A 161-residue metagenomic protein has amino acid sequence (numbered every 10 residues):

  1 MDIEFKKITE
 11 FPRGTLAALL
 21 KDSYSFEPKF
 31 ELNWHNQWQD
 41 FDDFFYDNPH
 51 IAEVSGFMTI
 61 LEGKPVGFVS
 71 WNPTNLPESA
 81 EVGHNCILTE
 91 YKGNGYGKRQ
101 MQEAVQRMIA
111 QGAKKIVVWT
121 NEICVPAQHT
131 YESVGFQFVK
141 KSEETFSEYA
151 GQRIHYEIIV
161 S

Functional and structural regions predicted by a protein language model:
D2-A18: A short beta-loop-alpha structural element at the N-terminal edge of CoA-dependent acyl/N-acetyltransferase catalytic
E4, K21-Y46: Conserved GNAT-fold acetyl-CoA-binding loop/helix
L19, V117, N121-V125, E132-S161: C-terminal "cap" of GNAT-fold acetyltransferases
Y46-E53: Short loop/turn motifs at secondary-structure junctions and domain boundaries
M58, K64-P73, S79-E81, C86: Conserved beta-strand in the GNAT
G83, L88, K92, W119-N121: Residue-level recognition of the GNAT/N-acetyltransferase active site
I87, G93-Q106, H129-S133: Conserved acetyl-CoA-binding loop-helix of GNAT-fold acetyltransferases
M108-T120: Conserved GNAT acetyl-CoA-binding A-motif
